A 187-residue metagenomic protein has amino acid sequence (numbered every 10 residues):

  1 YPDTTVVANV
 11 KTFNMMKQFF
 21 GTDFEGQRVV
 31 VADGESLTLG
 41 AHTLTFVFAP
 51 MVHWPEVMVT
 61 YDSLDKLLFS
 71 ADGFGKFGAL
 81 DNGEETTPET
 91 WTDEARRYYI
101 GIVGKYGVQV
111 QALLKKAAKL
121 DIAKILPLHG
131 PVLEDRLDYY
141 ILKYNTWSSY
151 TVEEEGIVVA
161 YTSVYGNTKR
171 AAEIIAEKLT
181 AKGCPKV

Functional and structural regions predicted by a protein language model:
Y1-V7: Active-site metal-binding motif and surrounding structural segment of the metallo-beta-lactamase
T4, A123, P185: Short acidic/polar active-site loop segments enriched in Thr and Asp
T5, T43, K66, G156-V158: Residues that mark the start of a beta-strand
V7-V57, Q109-L114: Metallo-beta-lactamase
N9-K11, D72, A160-V164: Cofactor-binding loop segments of dinucleotide-utilizing enzymes, especially the Rossmann-like FAD- and NAD(P)+-binding
T38, Y61, Y150-E153: Short, flexible hinge/linker loops that cap or flank conserved catalytic cores
T43-P127, V132-D135: Metallo-beta-lactamase
L137-V187: N-terminal beta1-alpha1-beta2 submodule of the flavodoxin-like/Rossmannoid cofactor-binding fold
